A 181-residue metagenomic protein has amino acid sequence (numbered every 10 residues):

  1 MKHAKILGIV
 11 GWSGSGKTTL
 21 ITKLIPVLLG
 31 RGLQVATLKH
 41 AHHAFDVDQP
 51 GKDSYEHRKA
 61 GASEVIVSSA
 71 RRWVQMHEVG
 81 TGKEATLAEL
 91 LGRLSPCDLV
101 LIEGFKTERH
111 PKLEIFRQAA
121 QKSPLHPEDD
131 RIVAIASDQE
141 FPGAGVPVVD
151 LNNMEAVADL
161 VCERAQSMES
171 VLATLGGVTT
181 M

Functional and structural regions predicted by a protein language model:
I9: Hydrophobic anchor at the beta1->P-loop junction of P-loop NTPases
S13: The conserved Walker
K17: Conserved lysine of the Walker
K23-A88: N-terminal phosphate/diphosphate-binding loop that engages ATP/GTP or pyrophosphate donors across diverse enzyme folds
G30, L151-M181: C-terminal accessory "lid"/substrate-recognition subdomains
E78-T107: Phosphate-binding/switch loop-helix module in NTP-utilizing enzymes
V100-I102, L113-R117, R131-D138: Short, hydrophobic beta-strand segments that form beta-sheet elements in well-ordered domains
T107-E128: Conserved C-terminal guanine-recognition region of P-loop GTPase G domains, centered on the G4
